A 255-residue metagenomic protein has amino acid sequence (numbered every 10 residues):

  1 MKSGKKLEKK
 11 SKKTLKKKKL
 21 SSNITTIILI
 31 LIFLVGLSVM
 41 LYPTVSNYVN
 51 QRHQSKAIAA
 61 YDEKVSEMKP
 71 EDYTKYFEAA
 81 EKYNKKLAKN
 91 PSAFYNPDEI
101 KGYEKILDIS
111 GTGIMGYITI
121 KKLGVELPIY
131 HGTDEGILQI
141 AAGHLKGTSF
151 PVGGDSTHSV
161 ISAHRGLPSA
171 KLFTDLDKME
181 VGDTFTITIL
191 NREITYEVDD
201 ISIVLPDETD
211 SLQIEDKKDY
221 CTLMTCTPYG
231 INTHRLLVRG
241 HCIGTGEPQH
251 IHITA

Functional and structural regions predicted by a protein language model:
M1-S21: N-terminal Lys/Arg-rich, disordered targeting/topogenic segments
L20-T26, I32-A255: Solvent-exposed, non-transmembrane regions of membrane-associated and secreted proteins
